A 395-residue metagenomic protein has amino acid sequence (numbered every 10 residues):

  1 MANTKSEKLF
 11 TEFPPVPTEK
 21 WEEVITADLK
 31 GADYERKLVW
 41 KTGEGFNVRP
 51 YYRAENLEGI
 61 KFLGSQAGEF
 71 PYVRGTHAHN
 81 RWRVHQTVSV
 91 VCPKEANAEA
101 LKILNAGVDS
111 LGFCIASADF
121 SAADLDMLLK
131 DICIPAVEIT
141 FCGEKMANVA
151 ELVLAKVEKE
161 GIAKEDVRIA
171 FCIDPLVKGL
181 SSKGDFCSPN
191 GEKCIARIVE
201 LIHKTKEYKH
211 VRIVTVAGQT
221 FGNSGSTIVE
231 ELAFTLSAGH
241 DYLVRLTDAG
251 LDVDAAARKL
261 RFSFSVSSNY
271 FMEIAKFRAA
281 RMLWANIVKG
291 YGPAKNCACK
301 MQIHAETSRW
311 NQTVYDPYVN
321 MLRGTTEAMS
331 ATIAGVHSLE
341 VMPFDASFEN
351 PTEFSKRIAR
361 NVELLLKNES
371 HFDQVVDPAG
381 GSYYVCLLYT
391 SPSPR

Functional and structural regions predicted by a protein language model:
A2-N269, E273, Y291, K300-H304 (+2 more regions): Catalytic alpha/beta active-site cores
Y34-R36, G324-T325, H371-F372: Short hydrophobic "helix-edge" motifs at membrane interfaces and signal-peptide entry regions
R212-H240, I333-G380, V385-L388: Mobile "lid/hinge" segments at catalytic clefts and subdomain interfaces of large enzymes
R245, L365, S393: Active-site catalytic microenvironments for nucleophilic, acid-base chemistry
F264, M272-A359: Glycine-rich anion/phosphate-binding loop at the beta-strand->alpha-helix junction
Y389-R395: Conserved small/polar residues in nucleotide/adenosyl-binding loops
